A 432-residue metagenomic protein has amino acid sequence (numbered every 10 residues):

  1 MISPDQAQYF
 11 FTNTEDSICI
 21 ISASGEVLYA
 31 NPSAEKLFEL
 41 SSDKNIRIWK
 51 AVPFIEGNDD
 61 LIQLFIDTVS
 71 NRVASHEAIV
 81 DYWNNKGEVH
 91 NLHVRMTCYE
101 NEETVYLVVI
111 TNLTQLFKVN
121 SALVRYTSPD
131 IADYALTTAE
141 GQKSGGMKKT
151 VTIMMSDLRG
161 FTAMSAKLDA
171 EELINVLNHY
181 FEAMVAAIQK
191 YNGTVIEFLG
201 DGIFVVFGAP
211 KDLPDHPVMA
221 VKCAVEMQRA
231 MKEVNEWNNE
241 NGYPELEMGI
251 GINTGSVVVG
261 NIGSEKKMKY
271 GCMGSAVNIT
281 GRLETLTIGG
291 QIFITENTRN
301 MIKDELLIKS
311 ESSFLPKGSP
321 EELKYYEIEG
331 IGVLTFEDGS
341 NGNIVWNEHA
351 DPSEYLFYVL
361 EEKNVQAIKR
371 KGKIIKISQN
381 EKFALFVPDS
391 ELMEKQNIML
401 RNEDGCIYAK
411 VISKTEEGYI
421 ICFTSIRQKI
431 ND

Functional and structural regions predicted by a protein language model:
M1-E35: Sensory modules in modular signal-transduction proteins
A34-I46: PAS/PAS-like sensory domain cap-loop motif
I46-Y82, L136, E140: Terminal output helix/cap of sensory domains in signal transduction proteins
D67, N71, H76, N178-G193 (+2 more regions): Alpha-helical scaffold within the catalytic cores of cyclic-nucleotide enzymes
Y99-A139, V333-S340, R427-D432: Sensory coupling linkers of modular signal transduction proteins
L113-V119, L123-T127, G141-K222: Catalytic NTP-binding/metal-coordinating core of nucleotidyl cyclase/transferase enzymes
R229-P244, I250-S256, E284-F314: A short beta-strand->alpha-helix segment at the C-terminal rim of the class III nucleotidyl cyclase catalytic domain
G289-Y355: Cytosolic regulatory/linker segments at or just downstream of nucleotide-handling modules in signal-transduction
